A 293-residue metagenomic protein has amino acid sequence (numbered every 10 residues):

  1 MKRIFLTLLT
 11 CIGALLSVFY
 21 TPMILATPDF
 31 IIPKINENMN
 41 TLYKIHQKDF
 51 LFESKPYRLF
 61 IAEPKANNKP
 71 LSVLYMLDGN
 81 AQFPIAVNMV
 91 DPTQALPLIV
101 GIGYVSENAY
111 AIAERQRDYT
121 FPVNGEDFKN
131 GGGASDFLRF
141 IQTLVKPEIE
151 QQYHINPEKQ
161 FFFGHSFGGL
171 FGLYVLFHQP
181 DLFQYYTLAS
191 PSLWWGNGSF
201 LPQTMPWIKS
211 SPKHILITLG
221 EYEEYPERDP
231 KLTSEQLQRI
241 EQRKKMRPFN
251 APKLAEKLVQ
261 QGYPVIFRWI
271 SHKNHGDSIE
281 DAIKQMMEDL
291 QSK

Functional and structural regions predicted by a protein language model:
M1-I4: Positively charged n-region of N-terminal signal peptides that target proteins for export
L9-V18: Bacterial N-terminal signal peptides
L25-K293: Non-catalytic cap/lid and distal C-terminal segments of serine-dependent acyl enzymes
